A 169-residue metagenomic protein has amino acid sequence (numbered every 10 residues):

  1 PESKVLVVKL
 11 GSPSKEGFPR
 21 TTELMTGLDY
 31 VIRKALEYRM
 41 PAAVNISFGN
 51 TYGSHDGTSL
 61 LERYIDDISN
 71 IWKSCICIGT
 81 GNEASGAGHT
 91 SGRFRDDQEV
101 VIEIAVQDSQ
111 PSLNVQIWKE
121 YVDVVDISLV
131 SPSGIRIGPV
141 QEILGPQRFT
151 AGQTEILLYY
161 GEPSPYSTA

Functional and structural regions predicted by a protein language model:
P1-A169: Loop-rich non-cytosolic ectodomains and luminal regions
